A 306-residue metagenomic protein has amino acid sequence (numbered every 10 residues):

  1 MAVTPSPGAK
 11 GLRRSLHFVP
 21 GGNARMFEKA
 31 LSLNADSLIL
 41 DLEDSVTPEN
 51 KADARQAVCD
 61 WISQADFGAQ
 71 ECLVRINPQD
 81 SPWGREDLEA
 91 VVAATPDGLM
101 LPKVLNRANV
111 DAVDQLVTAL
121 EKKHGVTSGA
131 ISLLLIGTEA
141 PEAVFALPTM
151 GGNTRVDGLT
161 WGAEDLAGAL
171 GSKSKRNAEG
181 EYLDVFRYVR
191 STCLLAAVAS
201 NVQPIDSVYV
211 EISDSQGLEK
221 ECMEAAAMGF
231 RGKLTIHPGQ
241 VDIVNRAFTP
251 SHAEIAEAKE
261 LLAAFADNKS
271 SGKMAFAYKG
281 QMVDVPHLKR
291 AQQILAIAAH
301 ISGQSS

Functional and structural regions predicted by a protein language model:
M1-S306: Expand to "…catalyze enediolate/carbanion chemistry for C-C bond making/breaking, isomerization, decarboxylation
